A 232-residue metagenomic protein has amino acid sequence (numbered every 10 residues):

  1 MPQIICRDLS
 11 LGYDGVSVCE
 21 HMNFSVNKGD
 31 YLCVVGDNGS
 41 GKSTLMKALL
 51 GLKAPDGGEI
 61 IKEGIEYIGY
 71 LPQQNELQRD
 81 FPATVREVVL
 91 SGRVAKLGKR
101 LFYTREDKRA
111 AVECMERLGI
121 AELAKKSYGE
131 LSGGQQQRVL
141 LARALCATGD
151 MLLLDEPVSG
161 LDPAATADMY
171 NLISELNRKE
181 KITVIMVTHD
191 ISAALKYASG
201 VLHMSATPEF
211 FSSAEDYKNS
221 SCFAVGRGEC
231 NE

Functional and structural regions predicted by a protein language model:
R105-L123: Conserved ABC ATPase "signature" region
S127-L131, Q135: Conserved ABC ATPase signature
L152-D155: Catalytic Walker B motif of ABC-type/P-loop ATPase nucleotide-binding domains
P163-A165: Helix N-cap at the start of a conserved alpha-helix in ABC-type nucleotide-binding domains
T188-H189: H-loop/switch region of ABC-family ATPase nucleotide-binding domains
G200-A214: H-loop (His-switch) and adjacent beta-strand-loop-beta switch element of ABC-type ATPase nucleotide-binding domains
